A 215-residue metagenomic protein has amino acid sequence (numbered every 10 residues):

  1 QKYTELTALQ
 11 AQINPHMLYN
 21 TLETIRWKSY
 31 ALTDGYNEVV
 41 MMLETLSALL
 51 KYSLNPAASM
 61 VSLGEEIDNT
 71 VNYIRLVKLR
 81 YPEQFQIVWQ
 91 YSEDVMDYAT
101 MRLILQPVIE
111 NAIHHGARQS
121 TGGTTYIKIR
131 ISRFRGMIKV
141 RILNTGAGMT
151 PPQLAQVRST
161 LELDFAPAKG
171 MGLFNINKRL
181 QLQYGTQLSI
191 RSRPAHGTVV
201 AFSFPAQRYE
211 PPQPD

Functional and structural regions predicted by a protein language model:
Q1-S189, G197-A201: Two-component histidine phosphotransfer core
L188-D215: C-terminal end segment of the histidine kinase catalytic
